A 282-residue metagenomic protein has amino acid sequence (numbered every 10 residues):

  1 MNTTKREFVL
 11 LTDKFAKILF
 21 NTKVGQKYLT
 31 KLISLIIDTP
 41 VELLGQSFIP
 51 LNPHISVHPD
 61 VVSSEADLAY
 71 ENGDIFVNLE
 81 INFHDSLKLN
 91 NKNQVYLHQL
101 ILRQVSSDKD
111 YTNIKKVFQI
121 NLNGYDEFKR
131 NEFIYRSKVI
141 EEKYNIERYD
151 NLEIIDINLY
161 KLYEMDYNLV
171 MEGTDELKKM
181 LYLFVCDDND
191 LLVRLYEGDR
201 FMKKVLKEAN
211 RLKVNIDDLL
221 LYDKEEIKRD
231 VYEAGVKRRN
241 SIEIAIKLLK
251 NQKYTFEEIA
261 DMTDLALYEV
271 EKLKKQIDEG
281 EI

Functional and structural regions predicted by a protein language model:
M1-E153, Y163: Accessory alpha/beta interaction modules
N2-R6, P53-S56, G73, V77-N82 (+2 more regions): Short, charged alpha-helical interaction segments and adjacent helix-coil junctions
V9-T12, N158-Y160, L183-D188: Short acidic (Asp/Glu) and glycine-rich catalytic loops that position anionic groups and cofactors
V24-Y28, E172-D175, E197-K204: Generic recognition of short, well-ordered alpha-helical interface segments
V105-K109, E164-L169, L191-L195: Short helix-to-loop capping/linker segments positioned immediately adjacent to catalytic or ligand/cofactor-binding
F133-I140, V170-K178, D223-E226: Short intrinsically disordered coil segments
L152, N158-Y160, M165-D166, E172 (+1 more regions): Intrinsically disordered, low-complexity linker/assembly segments
